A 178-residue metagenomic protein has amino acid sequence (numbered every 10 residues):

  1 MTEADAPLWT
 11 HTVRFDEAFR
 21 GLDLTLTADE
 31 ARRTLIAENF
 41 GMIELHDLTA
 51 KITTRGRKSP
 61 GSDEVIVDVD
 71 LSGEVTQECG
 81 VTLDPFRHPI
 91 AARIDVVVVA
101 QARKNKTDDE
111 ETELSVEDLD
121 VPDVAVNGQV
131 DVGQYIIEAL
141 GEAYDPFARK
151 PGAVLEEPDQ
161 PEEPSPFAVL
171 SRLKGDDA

Functional and structural regions predicted by a protein language model:
M1-A178: Acidic and generally charged, gly/proline-rich low-complexity regions
